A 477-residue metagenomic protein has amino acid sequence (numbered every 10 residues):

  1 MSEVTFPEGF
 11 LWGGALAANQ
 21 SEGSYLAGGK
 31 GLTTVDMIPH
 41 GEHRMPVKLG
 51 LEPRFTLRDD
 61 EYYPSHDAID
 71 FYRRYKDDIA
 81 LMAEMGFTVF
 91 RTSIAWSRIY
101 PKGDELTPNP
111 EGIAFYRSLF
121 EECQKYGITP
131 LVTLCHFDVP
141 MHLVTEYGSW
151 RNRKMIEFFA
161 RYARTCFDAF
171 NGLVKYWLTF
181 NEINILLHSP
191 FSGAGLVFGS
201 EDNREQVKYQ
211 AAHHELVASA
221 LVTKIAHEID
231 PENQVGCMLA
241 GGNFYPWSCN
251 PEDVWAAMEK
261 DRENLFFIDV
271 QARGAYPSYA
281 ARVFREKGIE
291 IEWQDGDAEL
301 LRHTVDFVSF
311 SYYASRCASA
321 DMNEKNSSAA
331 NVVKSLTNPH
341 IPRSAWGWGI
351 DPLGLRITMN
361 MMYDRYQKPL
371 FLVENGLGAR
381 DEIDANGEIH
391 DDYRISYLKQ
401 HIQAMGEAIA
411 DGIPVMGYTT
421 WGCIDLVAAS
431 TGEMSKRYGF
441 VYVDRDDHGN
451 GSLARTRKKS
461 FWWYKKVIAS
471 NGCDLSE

Functional and structural regions predicted by a protein language model:
S2-D59, A83, K102-D104, I113-E477: Active-site region of glycoside hydrolase catalytic domains
D60-R74, R151-R153: Active-site mouth loops of central-metabolism enzymes
R74-A95, H303-F307: Catalytic domains of carbohydrate-active enzymes, especially glycoside hydrolases
T88, S97-I99, F137-V139: A short acidic, glycine/proline-enriched capping/turn motif at secondary-structure boundaries, especially helix N-cap
I94-P108: Glycine-rich, proline-tolerant flexible connector loops at the mouths of alpha/beta enzymes
